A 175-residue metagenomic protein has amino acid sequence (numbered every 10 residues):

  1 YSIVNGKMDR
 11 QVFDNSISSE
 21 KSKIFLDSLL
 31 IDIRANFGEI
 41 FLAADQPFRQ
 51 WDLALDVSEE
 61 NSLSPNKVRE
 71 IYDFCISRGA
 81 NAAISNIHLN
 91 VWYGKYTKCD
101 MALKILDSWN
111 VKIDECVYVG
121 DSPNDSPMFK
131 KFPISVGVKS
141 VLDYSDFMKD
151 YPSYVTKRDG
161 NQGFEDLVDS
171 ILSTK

Functional and structural regions predicted by a protein language model:
Y1-D45: Active-site phosphate-binding/coordination module
Y1-I3, F48-Q50, L89-V91, G160-E165: A short acidic, often aromatic-flanked loop/helix-cap motif at beta-alpha or helix-coil junctions that lines enzyme
G6-V12, V57-S58, S170-K175: Short, surface-exposed amphipathic charged segments that create phosphate/polyanion-binding patches used for binding
D9-V12, N61, S153-T156: Short, hinge-like loop/turn segments at secondary-structure boundaries
S18-K21, L63, T156: Catalytic cores of large soluble enzymes that bind and process phosphate-bearing ligands
K23-I31, I84-H88, M148-Y151, D166-I171: Short C-terminal domain-edge/linker segments immediately following a structured domain
S28-K131: Conserved acidic, metal-coordinating active-site core of Asp-based, Mg2+-dependent phosphoryl-transfer enzymes
W92, C99-K175: Mg2+-dependent phosphoryl-transfer enzymes with acidic/Ser/Thr/Gly-rich catalytic loops
